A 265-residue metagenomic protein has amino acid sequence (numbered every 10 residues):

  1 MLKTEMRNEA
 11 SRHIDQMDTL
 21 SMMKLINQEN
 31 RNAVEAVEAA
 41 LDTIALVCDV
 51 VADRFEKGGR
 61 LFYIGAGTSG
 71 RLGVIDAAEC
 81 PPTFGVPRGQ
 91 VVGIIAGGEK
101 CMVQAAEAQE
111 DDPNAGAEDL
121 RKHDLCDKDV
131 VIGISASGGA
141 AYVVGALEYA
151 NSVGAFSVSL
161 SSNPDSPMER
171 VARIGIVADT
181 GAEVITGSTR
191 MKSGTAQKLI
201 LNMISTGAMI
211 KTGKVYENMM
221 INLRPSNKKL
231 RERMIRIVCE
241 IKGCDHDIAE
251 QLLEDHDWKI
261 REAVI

Functional and structural regions predicted by a protein language model:
M1-A36: Cofactor-/ligand-binding subdomain signature composed of acidic, glycine-rich, tryptophan-containing flexible loops
L25-A33, G93-Q104, Y216, D257: Gly-rich Lys/Arg/Thr-decorated short loops/hinges at beta-loop-alpha junctions or inter-strand turns that position
E29-A39, A105, V130-G133: Short, basic, glycine/proline-bearing loop/turn elements
A39-R54: A short, well-structured juxtamembrane/interface segment
G59, A155, C244: Short glycine/serine/threonine/alanine-rich loop segments
F62, A66-L199, A208-T212: Glycine-rich phosphate-binding loops that contact phosphosugars or nucleotide phosphates
A208-I265: Short, amphipathic alpha-helical interaction segments embedded in low-complexity terminal/linker regions of eukaryotic
